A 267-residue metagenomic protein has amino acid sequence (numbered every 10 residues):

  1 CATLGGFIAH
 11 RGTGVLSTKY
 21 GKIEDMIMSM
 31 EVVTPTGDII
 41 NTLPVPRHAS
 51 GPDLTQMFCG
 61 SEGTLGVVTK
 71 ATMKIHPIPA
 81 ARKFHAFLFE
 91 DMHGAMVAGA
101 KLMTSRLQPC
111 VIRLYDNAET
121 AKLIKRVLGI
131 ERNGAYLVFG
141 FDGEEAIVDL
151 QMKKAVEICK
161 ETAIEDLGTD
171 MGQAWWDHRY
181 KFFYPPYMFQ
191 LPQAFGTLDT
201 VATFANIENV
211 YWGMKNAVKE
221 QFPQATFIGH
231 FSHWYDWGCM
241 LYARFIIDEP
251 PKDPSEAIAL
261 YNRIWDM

Functional and structural regions predicted by a protein language model:
C1-R113: FAD-binding subdomain of flavoenzyme oxidoreductases
P77, L88, G94-R263: C-terminal substrate-recognition/cap domain of FAD-linked oxidoreductases
D266-M267: Double-stranded beta-helix
